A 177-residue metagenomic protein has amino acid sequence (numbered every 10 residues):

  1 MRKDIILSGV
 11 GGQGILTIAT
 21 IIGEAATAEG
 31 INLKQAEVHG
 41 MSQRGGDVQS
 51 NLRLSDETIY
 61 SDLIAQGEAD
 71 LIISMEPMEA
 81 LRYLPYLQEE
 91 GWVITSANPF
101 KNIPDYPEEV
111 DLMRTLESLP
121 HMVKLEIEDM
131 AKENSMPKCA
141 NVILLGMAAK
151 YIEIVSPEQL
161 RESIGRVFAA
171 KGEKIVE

Functional and structural regions predicted by a protein language model:
M1-E177: Active-site cofactor/cluster-binding pocket
